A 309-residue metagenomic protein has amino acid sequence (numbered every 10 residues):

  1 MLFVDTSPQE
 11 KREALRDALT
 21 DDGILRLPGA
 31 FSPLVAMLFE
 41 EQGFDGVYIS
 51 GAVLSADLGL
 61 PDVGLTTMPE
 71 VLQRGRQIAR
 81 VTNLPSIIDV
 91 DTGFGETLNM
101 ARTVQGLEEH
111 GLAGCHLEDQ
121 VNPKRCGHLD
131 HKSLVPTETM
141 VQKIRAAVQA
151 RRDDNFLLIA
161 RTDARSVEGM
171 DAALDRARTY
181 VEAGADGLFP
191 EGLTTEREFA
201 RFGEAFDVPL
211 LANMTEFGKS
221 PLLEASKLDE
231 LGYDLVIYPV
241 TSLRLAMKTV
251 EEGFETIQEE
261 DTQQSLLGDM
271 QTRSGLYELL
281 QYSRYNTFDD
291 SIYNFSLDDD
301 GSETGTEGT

Functional and structural regions predicted by a protein language model:
L2-Y238, L245-K248, E252-E255, I292-G305: Alpha/beta enzyme core
E259-T309: Flexible C-terminal active-site loop/helix
